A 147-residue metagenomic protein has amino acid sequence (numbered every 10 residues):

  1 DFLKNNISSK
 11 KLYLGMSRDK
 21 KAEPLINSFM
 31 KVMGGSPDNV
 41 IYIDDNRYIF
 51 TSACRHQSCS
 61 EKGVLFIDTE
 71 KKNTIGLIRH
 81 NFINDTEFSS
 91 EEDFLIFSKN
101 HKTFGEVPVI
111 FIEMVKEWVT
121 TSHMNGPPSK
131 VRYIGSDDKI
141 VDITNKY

Functional and structural regions predicted by a protein language model:
D1, N6-I7, N84-Y147: C-terminal partner/receptor-binding element of secreted or periplasmic proteins
D1-Y48: N-terminal secretory signal peptides
I41-I43, F66-K72: A short, structured loop/turn motif at beta-sheet edges
F50-R55, I78: Short beta-strand segments that buttress and anchor functional surface loops
S58-V64: Short, surface-exposed coil-to-beta transition loops
V64-L65, G76: Short beta-strand scaffold segments in enzyme catalytic cores
N73-I75, E87-F88: Contiguous hydrophobic, core-forming segments of folded domains
I75-F82: Catalytic Cys-His active-site segments of thiol-dependent hydrolases/isopeptidases
